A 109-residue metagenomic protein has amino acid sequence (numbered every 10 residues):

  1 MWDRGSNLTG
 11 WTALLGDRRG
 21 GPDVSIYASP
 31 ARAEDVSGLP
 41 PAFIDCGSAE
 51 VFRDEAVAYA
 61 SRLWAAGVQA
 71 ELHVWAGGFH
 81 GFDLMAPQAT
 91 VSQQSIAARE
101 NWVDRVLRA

Functional and structural regions predicted by a protein language model:
M1-A109: Alpha/beta-hydrolase superfamily serine-hydrolase fold, recognizing
